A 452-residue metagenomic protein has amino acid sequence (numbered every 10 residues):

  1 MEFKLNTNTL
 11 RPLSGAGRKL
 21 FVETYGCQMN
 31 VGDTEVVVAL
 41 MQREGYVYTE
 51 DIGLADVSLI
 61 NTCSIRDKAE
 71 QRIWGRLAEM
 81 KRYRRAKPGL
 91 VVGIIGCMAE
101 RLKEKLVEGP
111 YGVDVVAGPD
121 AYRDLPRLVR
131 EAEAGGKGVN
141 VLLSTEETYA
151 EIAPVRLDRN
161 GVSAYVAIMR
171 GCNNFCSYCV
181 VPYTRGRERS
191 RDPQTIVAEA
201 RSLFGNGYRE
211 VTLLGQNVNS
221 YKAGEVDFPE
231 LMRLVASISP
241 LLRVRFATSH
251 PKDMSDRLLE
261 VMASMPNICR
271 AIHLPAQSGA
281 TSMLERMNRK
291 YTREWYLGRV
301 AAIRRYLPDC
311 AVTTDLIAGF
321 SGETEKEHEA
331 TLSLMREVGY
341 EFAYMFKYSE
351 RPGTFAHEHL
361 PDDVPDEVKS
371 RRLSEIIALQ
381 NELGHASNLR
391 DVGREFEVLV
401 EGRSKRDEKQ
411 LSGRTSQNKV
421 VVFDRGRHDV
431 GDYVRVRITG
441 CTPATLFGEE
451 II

Functional and structural regions predicted by a protein language model:
M1-S220, R257, I272, E294-R305 (+4 more regions): Proteins enriched for Cys/Gly/acidic motifs involved in redox and nucleic-acid/cofactor modification
L5-N6, A356-I452: Terminal RNA-binding accessory module
T24, T49, R286, A343 (+1 more regions): Thr-Gly-centered strand-to-loop micro-motif
G89-G96, R101, L106, G205-K326 (+1 more regions): Conserved SAM/AdoMet-binding glycine-rich loop
R123, N174, N219, T281-S282 (+2 more regions): Glycine-centered loop/turn positions within well-structured domains that cap or flank conserved ligand/cofactor-binding
R156-L157, E260-S264, A276, N388-R390 (+2 more regions): Replace "in large, NTP-powered and nucleic-acid-processing enzymes" with "in large, NTP-powered factors and other
D158-V162, C172-N174, I268, S278 (+5 more regions): Short flexible coil/turn linkers enriched for glycine and charged/polar residues that connect secondary-structure
C176, I196, L213, F246 (+7 more regions): Conserved, mostly hydrophobic/aromatic
